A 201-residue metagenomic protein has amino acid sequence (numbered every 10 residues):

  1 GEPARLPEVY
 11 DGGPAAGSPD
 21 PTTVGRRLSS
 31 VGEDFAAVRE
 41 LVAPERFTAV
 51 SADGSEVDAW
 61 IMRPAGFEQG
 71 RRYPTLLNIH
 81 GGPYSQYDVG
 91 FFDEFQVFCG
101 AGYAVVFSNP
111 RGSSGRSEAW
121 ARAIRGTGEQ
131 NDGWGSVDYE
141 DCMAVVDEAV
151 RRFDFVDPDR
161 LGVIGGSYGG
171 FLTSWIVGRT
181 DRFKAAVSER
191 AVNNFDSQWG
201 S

Functional and structural regions predicted by a protein language model:
G1-S201: Serine-hydrolase catalytic core recognition
